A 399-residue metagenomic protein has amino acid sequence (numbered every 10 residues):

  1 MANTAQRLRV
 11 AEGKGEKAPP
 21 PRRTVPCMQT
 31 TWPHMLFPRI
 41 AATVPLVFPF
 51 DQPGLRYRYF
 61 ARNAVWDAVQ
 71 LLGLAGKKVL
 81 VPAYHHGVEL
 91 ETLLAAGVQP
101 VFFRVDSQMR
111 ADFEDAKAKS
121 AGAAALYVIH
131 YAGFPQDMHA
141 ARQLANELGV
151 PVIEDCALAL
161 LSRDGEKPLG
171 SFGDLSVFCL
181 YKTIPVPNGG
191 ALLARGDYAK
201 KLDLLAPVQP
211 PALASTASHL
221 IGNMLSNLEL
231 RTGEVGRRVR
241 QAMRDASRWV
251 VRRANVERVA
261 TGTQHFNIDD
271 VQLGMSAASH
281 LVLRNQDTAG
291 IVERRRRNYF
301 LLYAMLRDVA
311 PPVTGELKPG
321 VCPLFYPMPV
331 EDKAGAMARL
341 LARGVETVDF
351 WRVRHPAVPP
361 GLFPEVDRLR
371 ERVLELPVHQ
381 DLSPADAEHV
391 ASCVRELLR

Functional and structural regions predicted by a protein language model:
M1-A75, A96, V101, G290 (+1 more regions): Conserved PLP-binding active-site segment in aminotransferase class I/II-type PLP enzymes
R22, Q52-R56, H85, Y127-I129 (+1 more regions): PLP-dependent aminotransferase class I/II
Q52-P53, G97, A123, G173 (+2 more regions): Short, well-ordered alpha-helix to beta-strand connector turns
A68-A118, L340: Conserved PLP-anchoring active-site segment centered on the Schiff-base-forming lysine
A96, E147-L148, R343: Helix C-cap/helix->beta junction micro-motif
S107-L204, H379: Active-site phosphate-binding strand-loop segment of PLP-dependent enzymes
